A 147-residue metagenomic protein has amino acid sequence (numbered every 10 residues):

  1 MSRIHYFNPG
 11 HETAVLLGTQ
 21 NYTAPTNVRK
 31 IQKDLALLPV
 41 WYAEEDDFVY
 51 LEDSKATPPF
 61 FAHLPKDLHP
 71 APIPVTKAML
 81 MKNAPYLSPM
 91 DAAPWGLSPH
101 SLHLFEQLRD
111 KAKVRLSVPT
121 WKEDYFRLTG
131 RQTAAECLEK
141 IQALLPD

Functional and structural regions predicted by a protein language model:
M1-F48: N-terminal-proximal low-complexity accessory segments that begin disordered and transition into the first
V28-Y42, Y50-D147: Conserved N-proximal alpha/beta basic substrate-recognition cap immediately N-terminal to, or forming the N-lobe
